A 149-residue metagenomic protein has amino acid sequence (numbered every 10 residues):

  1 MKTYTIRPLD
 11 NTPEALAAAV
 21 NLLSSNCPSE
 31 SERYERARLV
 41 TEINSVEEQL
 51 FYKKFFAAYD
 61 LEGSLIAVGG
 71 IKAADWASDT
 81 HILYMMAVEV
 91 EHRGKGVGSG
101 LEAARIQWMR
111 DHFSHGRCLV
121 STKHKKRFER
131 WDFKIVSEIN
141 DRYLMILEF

Functional and structural regions predicted by a protein language model:
M1-I43, F55-Y59: Short amphipathic alpha-helix that is part of the acyltransferase structural core
V46-F51: Short loop/turn motifs at secondary-structure junctions and domain boundaries
K53, N140-L144: Short hydrophobic/aromatic beta-strand or adjacent loop that forms the aromatic wall/cage of a ligand/substrate-binding
A57, S64-A73, T80-I82, A87: Conserved beta-strand in the GNAT
Y84, R93, R127-R130: Acidic/histidine-enriched, beta-strand-rich ligand/metal-binding domains
V88, G94-Q107: Conserved acetyl-CoA-binding loop-helix of GNAT-fold acetyltransferases
M109-K123: Conserved GNAT acetyl-CoA-binding A-motif
T122-D141: Conserved active-site alpha-helix within GNAT-family acetyltransferase domains
